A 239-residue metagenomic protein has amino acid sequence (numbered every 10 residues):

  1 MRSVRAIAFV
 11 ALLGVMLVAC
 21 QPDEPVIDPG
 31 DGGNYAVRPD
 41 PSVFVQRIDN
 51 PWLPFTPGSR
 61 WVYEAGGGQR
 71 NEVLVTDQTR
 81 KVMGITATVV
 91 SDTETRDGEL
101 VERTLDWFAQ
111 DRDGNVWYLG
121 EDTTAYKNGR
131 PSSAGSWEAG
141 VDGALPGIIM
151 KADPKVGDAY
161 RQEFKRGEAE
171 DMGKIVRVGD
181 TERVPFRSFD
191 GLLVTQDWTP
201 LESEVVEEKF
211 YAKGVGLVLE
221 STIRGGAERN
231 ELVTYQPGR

Functional and structural regions predicted by a protein language model:
M1-A8: Bacterial N-terminal signal peptides that target proteins for export
M16-A19: C-terminal motif of bacterial Sec signal peptides marking the signal peptidase cleavage site
Q21-R239: Conserved functional acidic sites
